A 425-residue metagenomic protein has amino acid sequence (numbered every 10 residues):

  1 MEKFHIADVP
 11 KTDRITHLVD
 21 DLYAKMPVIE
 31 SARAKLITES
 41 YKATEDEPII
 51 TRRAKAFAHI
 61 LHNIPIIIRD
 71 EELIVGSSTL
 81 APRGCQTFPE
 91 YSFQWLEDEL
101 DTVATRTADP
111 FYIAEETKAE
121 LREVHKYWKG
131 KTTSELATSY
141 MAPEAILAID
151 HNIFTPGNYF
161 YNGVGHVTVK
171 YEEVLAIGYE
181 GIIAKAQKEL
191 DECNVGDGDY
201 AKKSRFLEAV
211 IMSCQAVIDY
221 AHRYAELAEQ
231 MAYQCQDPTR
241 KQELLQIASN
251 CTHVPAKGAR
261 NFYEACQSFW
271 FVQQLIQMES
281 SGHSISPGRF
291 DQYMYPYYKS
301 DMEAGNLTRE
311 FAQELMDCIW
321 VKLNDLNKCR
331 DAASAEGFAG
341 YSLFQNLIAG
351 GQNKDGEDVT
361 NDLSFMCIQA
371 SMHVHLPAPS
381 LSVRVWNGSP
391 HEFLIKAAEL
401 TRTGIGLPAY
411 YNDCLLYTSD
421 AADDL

Functional and structural regions predicted by a protein language model:
E2-V210, T239-S419: Conserved catalytic cores of very large enzyme subunits
E208-D219: Extended non-globular scaffold/tether segments
Y220-L227, F290-Y293: Amphipathic, well-ordered alpha-helical segments in soluble domains
L227-M231, Y297-S300: Solvent-exposed, amphipathic alpha-helical segments
A228-L244: Short, Lys/Glu-rich amphipathic helical modules
D420-L425: A short, hydrophobic C-terminal helix/tail in secreted or cell-surface proteins
